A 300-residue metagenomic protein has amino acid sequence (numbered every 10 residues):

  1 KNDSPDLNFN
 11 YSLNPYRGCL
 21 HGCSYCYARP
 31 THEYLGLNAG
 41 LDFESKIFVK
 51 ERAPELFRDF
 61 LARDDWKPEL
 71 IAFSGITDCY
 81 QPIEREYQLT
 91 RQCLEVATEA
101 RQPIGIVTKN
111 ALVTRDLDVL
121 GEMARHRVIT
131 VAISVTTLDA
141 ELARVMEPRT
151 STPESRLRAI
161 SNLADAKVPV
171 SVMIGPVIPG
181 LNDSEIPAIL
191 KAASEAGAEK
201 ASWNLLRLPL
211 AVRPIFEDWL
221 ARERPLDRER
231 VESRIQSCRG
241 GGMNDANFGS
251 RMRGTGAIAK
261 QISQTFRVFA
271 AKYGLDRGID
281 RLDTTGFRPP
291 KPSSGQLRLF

Functional and structural regions predicted by a protein language model:
K1-R17, H21-A132, T136-R144, P153-D165: Conserved Radical SAM active-site core
V96-Q102, R158-V170, C238-G241, T265-D276: A structural motif corresponding to the C-terminal end of an alpha-helix and its immediate exit/capping segment
G105, S171, A201-W203: Short hydrophobic alpha-helical runs that function as membrane-insertion/retention elements
A111-T114, I178-P187: Active-site glycine- and acidic-residue-rich loops that bind and position anionic ligands or nucleotide-like cofactors
L138-A140, M146-R149, N162-N182, L205-L208 (+2 more regions): Conserved strand-turn element in the central/C-terminal portion of the radical SAM core barrel that lines
S151-R156, E223-D227: A polyampholytic, Gly/Pro-enriched intrinsically disordered region
S155-L163, P169, M173, E185-A193: Non-catalytic alpha-helical scaffold/packing segments enriched in small hydrophobic residues
S184-F300: Auxiliary Fe-S-binding modules of radical SAM enzymes
